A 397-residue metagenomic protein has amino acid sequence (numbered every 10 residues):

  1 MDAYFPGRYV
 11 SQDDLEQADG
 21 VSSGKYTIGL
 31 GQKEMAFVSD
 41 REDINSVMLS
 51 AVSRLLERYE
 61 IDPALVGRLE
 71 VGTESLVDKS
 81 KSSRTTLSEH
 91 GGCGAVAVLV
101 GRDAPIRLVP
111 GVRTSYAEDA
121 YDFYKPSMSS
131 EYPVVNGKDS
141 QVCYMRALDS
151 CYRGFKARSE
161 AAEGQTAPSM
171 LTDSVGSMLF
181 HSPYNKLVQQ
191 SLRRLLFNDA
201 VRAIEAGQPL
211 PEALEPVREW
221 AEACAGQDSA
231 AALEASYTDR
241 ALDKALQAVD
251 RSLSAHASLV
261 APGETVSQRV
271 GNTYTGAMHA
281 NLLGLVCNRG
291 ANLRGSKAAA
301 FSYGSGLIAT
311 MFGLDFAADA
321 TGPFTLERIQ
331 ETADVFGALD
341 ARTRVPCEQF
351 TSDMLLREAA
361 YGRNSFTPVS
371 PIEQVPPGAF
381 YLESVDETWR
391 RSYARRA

Functional and structural regions predicted by a protein language model:
M1-R41, S88-A162, G207-P216, T310-A397: Condensing-enzyme catalytic core mediating Claisen C-C bond formation in acyl metabolism
D14-S23, S46, S75-S80: A structural motif shared across PLP-dependent enzymes of the aminotransferase-like
G24, A51-G67, C151-S174, R193-F197 (+1 more regions): Phosphate/pyrophosphate-binding loops at sites that engage ATP/ADP/AMP, CoA/4′-phosphopantetheine, polyphosphate
D40-A51, K79, S140-L148, V270-M278: Phosphate/oxyanion-binding active-site loops and adjacent basic polyanion-contact surfaces
L49, S75-S83, T172, G176-A397: Claisen-condensing/thiolase-fold acyl-transfer catalytic domains that form or cleave C-C bonds in fatty acid
L49-S53, V96-V100, M145-R153, Q189-L192 (+1 more regions): Predominant activation on well-ordered alpha-helical scaffold segments within soluble catalytic domains
V71-T73: Short glycine-centered, acidic/aromatic-flanked micro-motifs in structured strand/loop junctions that mark active-site
